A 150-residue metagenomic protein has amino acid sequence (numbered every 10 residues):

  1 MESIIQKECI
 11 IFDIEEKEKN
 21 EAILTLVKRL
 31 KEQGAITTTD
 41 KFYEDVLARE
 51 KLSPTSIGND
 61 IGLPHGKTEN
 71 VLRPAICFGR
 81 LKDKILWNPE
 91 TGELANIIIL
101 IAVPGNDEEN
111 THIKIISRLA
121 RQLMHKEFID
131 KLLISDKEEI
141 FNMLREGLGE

Functional and structural regions predicted by a protein language model:
M1-E150: Cytosolic covalent-transfer regions centered on His/Cys nucleophiles that carry phosphoryl or persulfide groups
